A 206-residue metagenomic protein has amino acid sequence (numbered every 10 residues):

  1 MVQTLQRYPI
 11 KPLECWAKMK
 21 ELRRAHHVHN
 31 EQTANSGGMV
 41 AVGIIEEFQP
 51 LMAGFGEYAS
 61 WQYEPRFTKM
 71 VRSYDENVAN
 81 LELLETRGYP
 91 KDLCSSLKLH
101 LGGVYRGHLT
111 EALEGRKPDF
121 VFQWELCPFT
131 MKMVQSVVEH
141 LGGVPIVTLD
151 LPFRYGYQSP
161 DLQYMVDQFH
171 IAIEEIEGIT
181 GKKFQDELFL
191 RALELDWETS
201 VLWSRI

Functional and structural regions predicted by a protein language model:
M1-I206: An N-terminal assembly and electron-transfer interface module characteristic of large anaerobic redox and radical
